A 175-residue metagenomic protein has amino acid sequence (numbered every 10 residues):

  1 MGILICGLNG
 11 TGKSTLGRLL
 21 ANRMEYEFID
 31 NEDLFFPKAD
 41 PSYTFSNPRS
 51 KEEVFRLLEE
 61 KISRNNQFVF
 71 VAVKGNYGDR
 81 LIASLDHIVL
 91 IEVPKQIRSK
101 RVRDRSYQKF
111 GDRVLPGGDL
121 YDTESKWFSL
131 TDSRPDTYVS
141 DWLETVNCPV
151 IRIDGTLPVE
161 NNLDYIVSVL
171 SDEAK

Functional and structural regions predicted by a protein language model:
I5: Hydrophobic anchor at the beta1->P-loop junction of P-loop NTPases
L8: P-loop (Walker A) phosphate-binding loop of NTP-binding proteins
T11: ATP-binding Walker
S14: Walker A/P-loop
R18, N22-E60: Conserved substrate/cofactor phosphate-moiety recognition/catalytic segment in nucleotide-dependent phosphotransferases
R64-F68: Loop/turn-to-beta-strand initiation segments
S84-R105: Conserved phosphate-donor/acceptor-positioning beta-strand/loop module used by diverse small-molecule
G111-N162: Small-molecule kinase domains that catalyze NTP-dependent phosphoryl transfer to phosphate-bearing small molecules
